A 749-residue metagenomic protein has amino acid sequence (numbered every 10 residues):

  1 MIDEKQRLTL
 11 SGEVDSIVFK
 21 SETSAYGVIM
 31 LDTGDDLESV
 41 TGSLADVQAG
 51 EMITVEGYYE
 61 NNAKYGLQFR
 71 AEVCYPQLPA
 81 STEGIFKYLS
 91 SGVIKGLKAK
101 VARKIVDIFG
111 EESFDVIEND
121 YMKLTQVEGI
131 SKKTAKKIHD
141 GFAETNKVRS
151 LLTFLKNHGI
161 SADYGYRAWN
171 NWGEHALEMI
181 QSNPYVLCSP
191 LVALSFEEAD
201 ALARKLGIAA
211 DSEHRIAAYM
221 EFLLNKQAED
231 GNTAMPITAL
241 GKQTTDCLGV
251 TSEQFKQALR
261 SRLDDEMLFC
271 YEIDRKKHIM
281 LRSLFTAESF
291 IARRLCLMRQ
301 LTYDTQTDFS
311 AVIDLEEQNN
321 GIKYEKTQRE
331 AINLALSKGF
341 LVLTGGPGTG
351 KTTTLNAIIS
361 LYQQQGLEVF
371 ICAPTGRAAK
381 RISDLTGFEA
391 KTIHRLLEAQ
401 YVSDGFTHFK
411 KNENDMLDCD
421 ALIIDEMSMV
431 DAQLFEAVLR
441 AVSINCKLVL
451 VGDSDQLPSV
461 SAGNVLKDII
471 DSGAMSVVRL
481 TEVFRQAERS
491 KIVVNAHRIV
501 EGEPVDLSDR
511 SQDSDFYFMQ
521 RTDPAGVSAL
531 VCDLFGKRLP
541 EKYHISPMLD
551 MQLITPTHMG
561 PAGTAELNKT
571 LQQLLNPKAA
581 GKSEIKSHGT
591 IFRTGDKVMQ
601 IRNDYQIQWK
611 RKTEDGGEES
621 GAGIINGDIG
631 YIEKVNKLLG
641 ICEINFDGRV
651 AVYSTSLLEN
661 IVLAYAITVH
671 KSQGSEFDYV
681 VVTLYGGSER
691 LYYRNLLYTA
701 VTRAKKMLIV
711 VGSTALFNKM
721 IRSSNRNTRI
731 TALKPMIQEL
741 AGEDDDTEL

Functional and structural regions predicted by a protein language model:
K5, Y26-D32, S39-V40, Q48-Y58 (+5 more regions): Accessory alpha-helical DNA-binding modules that contact the DNA backbone or grooves
K5-S21, G57, I629-E633: Structural detector for short beta-strands of small beta-barrel domains
F19-M30, L638-E643: Short aromatic-glycine-enriched beta-strand elements
D246, E253, D274-A421, S476-R485 (+1 more regions): ASCE P-loop NTPase motor cores of helicases and related translocases
E368, D418-L422, N445-V449, M707-L708: Loop/turn-to-beta-strand initiation segments
E426, G452: Walker B catalytic acidic pair
S454-A622: Conserved helicase motor core of P-loop NTPases
E501, E618-E619, N626-L749: C-terminal accessory regions
